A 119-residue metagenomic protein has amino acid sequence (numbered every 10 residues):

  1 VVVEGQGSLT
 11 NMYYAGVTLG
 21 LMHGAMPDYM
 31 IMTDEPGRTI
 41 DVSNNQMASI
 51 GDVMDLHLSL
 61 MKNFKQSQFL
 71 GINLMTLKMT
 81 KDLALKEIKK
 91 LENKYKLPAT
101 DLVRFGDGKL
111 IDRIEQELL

Functional and structural regions predicted by a protein language model:
G5-R104: Conserved catalytic-core segment of NTP-binding enzymes
K109: Metallocofactor- and cofactor-centric catalytic cores in central/energy metabolism, strongly enriched
I114-L119: Short, hydrophobic alpha-helical segments
